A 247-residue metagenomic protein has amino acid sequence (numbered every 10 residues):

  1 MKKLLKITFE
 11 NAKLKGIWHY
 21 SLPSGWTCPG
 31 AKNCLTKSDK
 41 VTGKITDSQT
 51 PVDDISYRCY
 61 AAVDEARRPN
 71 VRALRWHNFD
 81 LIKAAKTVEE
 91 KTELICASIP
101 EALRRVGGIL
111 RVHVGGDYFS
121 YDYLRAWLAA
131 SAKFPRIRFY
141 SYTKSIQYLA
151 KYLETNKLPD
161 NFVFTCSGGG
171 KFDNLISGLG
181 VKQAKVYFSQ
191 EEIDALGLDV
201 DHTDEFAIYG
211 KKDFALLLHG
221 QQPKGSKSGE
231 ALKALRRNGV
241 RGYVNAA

Functional and structural regions predicted by a protein language model:
M1-A247: Class I S-adenosyl-L-methionine
